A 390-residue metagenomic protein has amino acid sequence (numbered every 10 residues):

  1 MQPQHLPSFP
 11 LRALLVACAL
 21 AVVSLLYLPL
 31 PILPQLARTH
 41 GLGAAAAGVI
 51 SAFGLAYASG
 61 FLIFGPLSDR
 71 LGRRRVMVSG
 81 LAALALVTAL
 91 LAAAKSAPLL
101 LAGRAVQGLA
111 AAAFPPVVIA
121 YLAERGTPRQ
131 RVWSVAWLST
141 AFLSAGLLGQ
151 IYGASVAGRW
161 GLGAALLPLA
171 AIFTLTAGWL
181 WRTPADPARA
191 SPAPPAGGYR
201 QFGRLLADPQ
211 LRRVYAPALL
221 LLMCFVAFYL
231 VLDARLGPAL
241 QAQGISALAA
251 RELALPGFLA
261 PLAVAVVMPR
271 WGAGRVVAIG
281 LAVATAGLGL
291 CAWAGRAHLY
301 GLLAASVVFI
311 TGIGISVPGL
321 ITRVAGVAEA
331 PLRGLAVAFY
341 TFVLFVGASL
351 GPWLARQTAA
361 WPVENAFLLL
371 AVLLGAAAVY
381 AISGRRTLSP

Functional and structural regions predicted by a protein language model:
Q2-L6, A185-A216: Juxtamembrane intracellular "pre-TM" segments in multi-pass secondary transporters
S59-K95: Conserved MFS/SLC helix-loop-helix module at the cytosolic interface between two early adjacent transmembrane helices
F61-G72, A260-A273, A359: Helix-to-loop junctions at the C-terminal end of transmembrane segments in multipass secondary transporters
V87, P98-V106, Y300-V308: Paired small-residue
G103-F142: Cytoplasmic helix-loop-helix junction between adjacent transmembrane helices in 12-TM secondary transporters
P128-P184: Helix-loop-helix hairpin linking two adjacent transmembrane segments in secondary transporters
R275-L320: C-terminal transmembrane helical hairpin of 12-TM major facilitator-type secondary transporters
